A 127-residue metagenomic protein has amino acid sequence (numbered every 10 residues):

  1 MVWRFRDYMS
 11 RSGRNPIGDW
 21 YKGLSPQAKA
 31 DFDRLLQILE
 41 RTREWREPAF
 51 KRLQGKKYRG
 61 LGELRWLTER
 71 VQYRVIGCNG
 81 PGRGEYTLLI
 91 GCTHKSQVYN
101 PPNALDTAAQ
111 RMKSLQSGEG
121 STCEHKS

Functional and structural regions predicted by a protein language model:
M1-Q72, P81-Y86, C92-S127: Basic, Lys/Arg-enriched alpha-helical interface segments
